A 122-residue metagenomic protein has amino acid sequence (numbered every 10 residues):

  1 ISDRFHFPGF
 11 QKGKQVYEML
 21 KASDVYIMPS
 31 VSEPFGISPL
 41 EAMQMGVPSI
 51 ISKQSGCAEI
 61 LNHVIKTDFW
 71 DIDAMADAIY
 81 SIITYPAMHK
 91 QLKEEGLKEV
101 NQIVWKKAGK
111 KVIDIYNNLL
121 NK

Functional and structural regions predicted by a protein language model:
I1-Q11: Nucleotide-activated donor-binding/catalytic signature segment of Leloir-type glycosyltransferases, i.e., the conserved
F10, E18-S23: Short alpha-helical donor nucleotide-sugar binding micro-motif in glycosyltransferases
V31: Aromatic "clamp/platform" in nucleotide-sugar-dependent glycosyltransferases that forms part of the donor/acceptor
G36-P39, C57: Short glycine/serine-rich donor-binding loops of glycosyltransferases
P48-I51: Short hydrophobic beta-strand element within catalytic cores of glycosyltransferases and related nucleotide-activated
V64-D73, S81-P86: Conserved acidic donor-binding segment of nucleotide-sugar-dependent glycosyltransferases
A87-N121: A charged, aromatic-enriched C-terminal amphipathic alpha-helix characteristic of glycosyltransferases across folds
